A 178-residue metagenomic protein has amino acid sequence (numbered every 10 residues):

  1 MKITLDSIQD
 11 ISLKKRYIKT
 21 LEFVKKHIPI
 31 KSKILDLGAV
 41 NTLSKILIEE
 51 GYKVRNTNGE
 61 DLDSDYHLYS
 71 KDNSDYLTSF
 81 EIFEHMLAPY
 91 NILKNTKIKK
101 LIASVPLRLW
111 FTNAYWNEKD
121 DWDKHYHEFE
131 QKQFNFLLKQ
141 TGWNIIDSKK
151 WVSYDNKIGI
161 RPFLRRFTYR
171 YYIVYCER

Functional and structural regions predicted by a protein language model:
M1-Y76, Y90-N95, D120-F136, D147-R178: Conserved N-terminal segment of class I S-adenosyl-L-methionine
L35, F80, A103: Active-site flanking residues adjacent to catalytic metal/cofactor-binding acidic residues
L62, H85, R108-F111: Active-site loop signature of alpha/beta-hydrolase-fold enzymes
Y76-L87: A short SAM/SAH-binding and catalytic strip from SAM-dependent methyltransferases
L77, K99-L101: Short, well-ordered beta-strand core segments
M86-I98, V105: A short, conserved alpha-helix within the catalytic core of class I
A103-H127: Short, glycine-/aromatic-enriched active-site segment of Class I SAM-dependent methyltransferases
L137-W143: A structural motif corresponding to the C-terminal end of an alpha-helix and its immediate exit/capping segment
